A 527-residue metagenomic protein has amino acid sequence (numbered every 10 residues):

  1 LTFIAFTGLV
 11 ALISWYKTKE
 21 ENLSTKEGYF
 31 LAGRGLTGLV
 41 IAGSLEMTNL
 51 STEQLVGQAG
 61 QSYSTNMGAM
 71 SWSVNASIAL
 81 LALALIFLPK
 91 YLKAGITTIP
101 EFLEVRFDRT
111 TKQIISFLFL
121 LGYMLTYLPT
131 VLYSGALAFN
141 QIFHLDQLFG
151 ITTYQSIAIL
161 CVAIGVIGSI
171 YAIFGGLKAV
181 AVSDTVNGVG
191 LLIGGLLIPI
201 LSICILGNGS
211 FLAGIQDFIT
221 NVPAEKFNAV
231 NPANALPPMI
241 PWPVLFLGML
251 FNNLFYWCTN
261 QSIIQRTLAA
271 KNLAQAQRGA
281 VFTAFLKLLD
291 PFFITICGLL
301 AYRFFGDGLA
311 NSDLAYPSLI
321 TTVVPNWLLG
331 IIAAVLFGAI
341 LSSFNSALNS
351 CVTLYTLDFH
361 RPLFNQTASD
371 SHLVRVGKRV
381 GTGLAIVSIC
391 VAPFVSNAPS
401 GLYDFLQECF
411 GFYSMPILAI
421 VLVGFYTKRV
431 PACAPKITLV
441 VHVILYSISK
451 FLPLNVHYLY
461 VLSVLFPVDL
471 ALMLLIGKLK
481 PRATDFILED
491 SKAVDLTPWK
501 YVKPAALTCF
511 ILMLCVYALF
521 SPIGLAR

Functional and structural regions predicted by a protein language model:
L1-R527: Membrane-embedded helix-loop-helix hairpins and adjacent transmembrane boundary segments in multi-pass transporters
